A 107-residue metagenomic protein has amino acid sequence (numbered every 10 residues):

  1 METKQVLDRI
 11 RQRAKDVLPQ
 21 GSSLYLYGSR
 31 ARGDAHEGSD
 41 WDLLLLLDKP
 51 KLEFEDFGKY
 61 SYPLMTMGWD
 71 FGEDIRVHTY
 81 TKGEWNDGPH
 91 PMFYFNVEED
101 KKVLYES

Functional and structural regions predicted by a protein language model:
M1-Y25, R32-E37, D48-S107: Catalytic core of pol beta-like nucleotidyltransferases
W41-L46: Short beta-strand->loop micro-motif that forms the acidic, two-metal-ion catalytic signature in nucleotide-processing
